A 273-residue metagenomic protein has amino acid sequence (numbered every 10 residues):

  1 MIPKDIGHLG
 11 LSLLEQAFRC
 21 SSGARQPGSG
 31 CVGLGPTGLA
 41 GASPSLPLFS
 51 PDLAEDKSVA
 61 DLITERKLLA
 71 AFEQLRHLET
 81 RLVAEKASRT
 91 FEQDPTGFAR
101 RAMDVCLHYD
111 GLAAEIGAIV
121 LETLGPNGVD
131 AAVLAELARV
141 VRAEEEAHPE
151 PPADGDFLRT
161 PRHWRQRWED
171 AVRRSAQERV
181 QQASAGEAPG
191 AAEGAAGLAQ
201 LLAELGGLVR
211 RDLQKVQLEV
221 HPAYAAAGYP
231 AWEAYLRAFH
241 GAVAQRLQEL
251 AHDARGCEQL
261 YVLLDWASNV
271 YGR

Functional and structural regions predicted by a protein language model:
M1-R255, D265-G272: Eukaryotic N-terminal, low-complexity and coiled-coil-prone scaffolding/targeting segments of large membrane-traffic
